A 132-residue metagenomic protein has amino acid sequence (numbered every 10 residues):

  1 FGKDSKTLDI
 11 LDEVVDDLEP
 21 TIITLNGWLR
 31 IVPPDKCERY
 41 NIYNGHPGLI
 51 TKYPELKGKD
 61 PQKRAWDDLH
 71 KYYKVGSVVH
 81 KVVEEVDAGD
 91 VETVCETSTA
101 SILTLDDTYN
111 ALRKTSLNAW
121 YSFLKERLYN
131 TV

Functional and structural regions predicted by a protein language model:
F1-V132: One-carbon transfer enzymes
